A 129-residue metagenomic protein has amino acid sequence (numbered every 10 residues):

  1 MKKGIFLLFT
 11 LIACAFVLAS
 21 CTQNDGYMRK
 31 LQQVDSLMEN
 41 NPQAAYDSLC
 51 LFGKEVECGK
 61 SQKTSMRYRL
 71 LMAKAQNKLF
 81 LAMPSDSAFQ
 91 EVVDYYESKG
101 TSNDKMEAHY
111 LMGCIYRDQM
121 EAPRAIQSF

Functional and structural regions predicted by a protein language model:
K2-I5, F16-F129: A "functional boundary" signal
F6-I12: Sec-dependent N-terminal signal peptides
